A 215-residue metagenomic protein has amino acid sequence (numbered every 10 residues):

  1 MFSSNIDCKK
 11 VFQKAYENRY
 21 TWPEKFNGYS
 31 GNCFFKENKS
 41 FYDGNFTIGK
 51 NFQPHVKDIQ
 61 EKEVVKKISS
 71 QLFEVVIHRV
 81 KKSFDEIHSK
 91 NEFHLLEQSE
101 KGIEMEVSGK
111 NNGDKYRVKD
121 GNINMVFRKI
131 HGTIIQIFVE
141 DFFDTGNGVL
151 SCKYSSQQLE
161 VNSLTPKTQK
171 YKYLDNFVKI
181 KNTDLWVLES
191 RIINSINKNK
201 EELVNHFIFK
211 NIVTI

Functional and structural regions predicted by a protein language model:
M1-N38, Q60-K62, S83-F84: N-terminal leader/targeting segments and the immediate start of mature chains
S3, Q13, H94, I208-K210: Compositionally biased, low-structure terminal segments
Y16, F26-G31, G44-I48, E61 (+4 more regions): A structural signal for the main folded, soluble domain(s) of proteins
E17, E24, E37, E61-E63 (+9 more regions): Glutamate identity and glutamate-enriched acidic tracts
Y20-P23, N91-Q98, K115, G146 (+1 more regions): Short linear motifs in intrinsically disordered
N38-G44: Short, solvent-exposed polar/charged micro-motifs at secondary-structure junctions
G44-Q136: An acidic-aromatic
G102-I215: Gly/Pro-enriched, hydrophobic low-complexity segments that function as extracytoplasmic propeptides/linkers
